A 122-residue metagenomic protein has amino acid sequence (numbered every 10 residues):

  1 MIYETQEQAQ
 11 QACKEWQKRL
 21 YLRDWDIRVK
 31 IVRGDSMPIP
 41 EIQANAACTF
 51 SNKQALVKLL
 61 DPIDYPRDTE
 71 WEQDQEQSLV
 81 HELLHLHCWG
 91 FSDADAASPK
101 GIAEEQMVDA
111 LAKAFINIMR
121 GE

Functional and structural regions predicted by a protein language model:
M1-F50, P66-W71: A metal-dependent hydrolase signature that marks the N-terminal structural subdomain at the beginning of catalytic folds
V29, V57, L79-V80: Hydrophobic beta-strand residues in large extracellular and virion-surface proteins
M37-D74, L86-G90, S98-E104: Active-site scaffold of zinc-dependent metalloenzymes
L79-H87: Active-site His/Glu-centered metal-binding helix of metallohydrolases
A94-E122: Post-HExxH zinc-binding segment in Zn-dependent metallohydrolases
